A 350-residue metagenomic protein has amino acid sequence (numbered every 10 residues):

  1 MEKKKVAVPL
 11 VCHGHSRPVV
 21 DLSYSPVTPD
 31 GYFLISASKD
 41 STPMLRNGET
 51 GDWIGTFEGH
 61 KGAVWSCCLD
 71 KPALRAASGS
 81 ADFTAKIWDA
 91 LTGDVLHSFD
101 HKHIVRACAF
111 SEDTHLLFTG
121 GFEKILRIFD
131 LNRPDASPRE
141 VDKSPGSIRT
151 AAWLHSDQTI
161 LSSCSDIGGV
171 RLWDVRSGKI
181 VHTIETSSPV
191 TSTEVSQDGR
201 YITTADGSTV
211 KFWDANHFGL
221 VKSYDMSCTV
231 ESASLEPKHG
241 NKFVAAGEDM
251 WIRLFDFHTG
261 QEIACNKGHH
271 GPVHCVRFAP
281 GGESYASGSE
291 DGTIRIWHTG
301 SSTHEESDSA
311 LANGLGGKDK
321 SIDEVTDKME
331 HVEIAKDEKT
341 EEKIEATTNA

Functional and structural regions predicted by a protein language model:
M1-R17, T50: A short helix->beta-strand "capping" segment at the edge of beta-propeller domains
A7-P9, D52-G55, D94-H97, A136-R139 (+4 more regions): A structural motif specific to WD40 beta-propellers
C12-V19, E58-V64, F99-V105, V141-I148 (+4 more regions): WD40/WD-repeat beta-propeller blade N-cap
S23-G31, C68-A73, A109-T114, A152-Q158 (+3 more regions): Loop/turn segments within WD40 beta-propeller blades
L34, A76, L117, I160-L161 (+3 more regions): Hydrophobic beta-strand positions that form the internal "hydrophobic ladder" of WD40/Gbeta-like beta-propeller blades
A37-D40, S78-D82, G120-E123, S163-I167 (+3 more regions): Conserved strand-to-loop turn within each blade of WD40 beta-propeller repeats
P43-R46, A85-W88, C108, L126-D130 (+4 more regions): WD40-repeat beta-propellers
T229, W251, T259-C265, H270-H274 (+2 more regions): Terminal intrinsically disordered, low-complexity extensions flanking WD-repeat/beta-propeller proteins
